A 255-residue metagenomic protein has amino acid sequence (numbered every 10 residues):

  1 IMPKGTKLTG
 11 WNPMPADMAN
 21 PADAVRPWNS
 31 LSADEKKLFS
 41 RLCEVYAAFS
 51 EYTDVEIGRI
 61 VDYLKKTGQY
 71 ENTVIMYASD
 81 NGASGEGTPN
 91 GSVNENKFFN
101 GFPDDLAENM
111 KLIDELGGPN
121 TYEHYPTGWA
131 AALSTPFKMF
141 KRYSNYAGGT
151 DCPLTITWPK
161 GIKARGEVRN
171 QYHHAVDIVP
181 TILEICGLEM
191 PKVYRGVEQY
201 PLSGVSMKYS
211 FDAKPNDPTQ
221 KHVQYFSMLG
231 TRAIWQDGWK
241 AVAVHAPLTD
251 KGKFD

Functional and structural regions predicted by a protein language model:
I1-L31, G85-G148, C152, V242-G252: Core domains of carbohydrate- and sulfate-ester-processing enzymes
D23-L42, T157-K163: Short glycine/proline-rich turn/loop motifs
R41-Y52: The substrate-binding groove and active-site-proximal loops of carbohydrate-active enzymes, especially glycoside
S50-T53, I57-I60, L64, T73-G82 (+3 more regions): Beta-strand elements within well-structured catalytic alpha/beta cores of enzymes that handle phosphate/sulfate esters
V55-K66, A132-F140: Flexible, glycine/threonine-enriched loop-and-boundary segments that flank and lead into catalytic domains of large
V61, T73, G85-F99, R165-G166 (+3 more regions): Short, solvent-exposed loop/turn and secondary-structure capping segments
G82-N90, A213-Q220: Secretory-pathway/luminal and periplasmic proteins that interact with or process carbohydrate-rich
P119-T150, G161-Q171, A175-F254: C-terminal cap/loop subdomain of S1 sulfatases and analogous C-terminal strand-loop tails that border
